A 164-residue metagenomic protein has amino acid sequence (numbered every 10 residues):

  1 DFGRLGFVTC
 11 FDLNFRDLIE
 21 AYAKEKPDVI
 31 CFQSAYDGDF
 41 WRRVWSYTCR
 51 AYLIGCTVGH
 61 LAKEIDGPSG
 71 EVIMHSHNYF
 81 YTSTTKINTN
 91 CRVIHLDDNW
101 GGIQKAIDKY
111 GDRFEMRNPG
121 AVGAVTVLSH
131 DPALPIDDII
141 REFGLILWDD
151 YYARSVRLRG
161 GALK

Functional and structural regions predicted by a protein language model:
D1-G59: Active-site beta-loop-alpha substructure in enzyme catalytic cores, prototypically the cysteine-centered nucleophile
V58-K164: C-terminal beta-strand edge segments of enzyme domains
